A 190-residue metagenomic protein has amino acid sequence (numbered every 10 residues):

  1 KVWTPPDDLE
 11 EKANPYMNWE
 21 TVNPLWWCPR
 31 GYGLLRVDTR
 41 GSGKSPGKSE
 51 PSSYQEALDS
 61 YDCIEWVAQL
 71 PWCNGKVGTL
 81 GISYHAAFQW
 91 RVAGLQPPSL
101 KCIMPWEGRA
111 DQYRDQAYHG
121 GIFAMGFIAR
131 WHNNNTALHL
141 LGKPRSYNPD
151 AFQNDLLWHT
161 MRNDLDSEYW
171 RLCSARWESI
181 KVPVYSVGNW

Functional and structural regions predicted by a protein language model:
V2-A13, M17-P24, P29, R91-S179: Accessory cap/linker subdomain of secreted extracellular hydrolases
W19, P51-P71: Alpha/beta-hydrolase active-site loop
P24-K44: Conserved alpha/beta-hydrolase
S45, S83-Y84, E107: Catalytic nucleophile serine of serine hydrolases, specifically the conserved "nucleophile elbow" pentapeptide
P71-Y84: Alpha/beta-hydrolase fold nucleophile elbow
T79-G81, W106, V187: Short beta-strand immediately N-terminal to the catalytic nucleophile in serine-hydrolase-like folds
I180, S186-G188: Short beta-strand/loop motif that positions the catalytic acidic residue of the alpha/beta-hydrolase fold
